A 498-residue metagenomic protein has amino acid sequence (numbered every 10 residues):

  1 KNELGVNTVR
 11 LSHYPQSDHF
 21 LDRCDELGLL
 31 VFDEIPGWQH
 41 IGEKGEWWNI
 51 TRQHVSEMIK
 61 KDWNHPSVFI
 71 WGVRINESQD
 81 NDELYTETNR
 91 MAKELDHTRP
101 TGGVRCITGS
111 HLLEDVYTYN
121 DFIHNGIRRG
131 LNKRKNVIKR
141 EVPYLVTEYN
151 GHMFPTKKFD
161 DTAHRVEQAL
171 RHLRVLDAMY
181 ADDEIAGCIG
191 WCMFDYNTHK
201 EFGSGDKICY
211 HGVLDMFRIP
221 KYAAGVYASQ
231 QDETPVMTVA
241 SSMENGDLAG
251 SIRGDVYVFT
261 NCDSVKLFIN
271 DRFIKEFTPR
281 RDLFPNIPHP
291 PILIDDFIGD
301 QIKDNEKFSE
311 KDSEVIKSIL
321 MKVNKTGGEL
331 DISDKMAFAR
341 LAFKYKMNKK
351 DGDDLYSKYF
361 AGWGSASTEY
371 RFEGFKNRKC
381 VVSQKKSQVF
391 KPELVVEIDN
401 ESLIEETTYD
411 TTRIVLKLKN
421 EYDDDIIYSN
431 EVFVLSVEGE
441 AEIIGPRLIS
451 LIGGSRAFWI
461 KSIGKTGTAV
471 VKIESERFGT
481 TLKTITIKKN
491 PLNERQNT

Functional and structural regions predicted by a protein language model:
T8-G254, D271, R280-R281: Substrate-binding/catalytic cleft of secreted carbohydrate-active enzymes, primarily glycoside hydrolases
A178-S402, K419-E421, N430: Carbohydrate-binding surfaces of carbohydrate-active enzymes
H211, R272-E276, Y428-E440, P446 (+1 more regions): Short, well-ordered beta-strand segments
V256-T260, D410-I427, V471-I473: Beta-strand-rich structural segments
D282-D296, E438-G453: Low-complexity "stalk/linker" and mucin-like segments enriched in Ser/Thr/Pro/Ala/Gly
Y359-A361, A457-K465: Extracellular/luminal low-complexity segments enriched in Ser/Thr/Pro
S365-E369, T411, T466-T468: Extracellular Ig-like/FN3 beta-sandwich strand-entry sites
V382-L394, T480-T498: Short beta-strand elements
